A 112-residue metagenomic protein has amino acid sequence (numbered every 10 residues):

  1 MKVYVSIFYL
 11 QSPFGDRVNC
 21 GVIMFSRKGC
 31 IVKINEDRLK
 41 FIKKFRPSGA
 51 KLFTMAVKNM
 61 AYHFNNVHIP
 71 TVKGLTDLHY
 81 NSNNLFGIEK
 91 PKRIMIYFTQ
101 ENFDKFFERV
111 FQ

Functional and structural regions predicted by a protein language model:
M1-Q112: Polybasic/polar functional segments that serve as interface/processing modules
